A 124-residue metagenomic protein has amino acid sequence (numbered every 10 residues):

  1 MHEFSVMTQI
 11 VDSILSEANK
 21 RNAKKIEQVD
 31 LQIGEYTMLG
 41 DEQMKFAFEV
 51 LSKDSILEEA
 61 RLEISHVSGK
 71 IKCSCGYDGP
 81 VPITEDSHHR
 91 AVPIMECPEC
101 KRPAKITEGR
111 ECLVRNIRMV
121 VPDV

Functional and structural regions predicted by a protein language model:
M1-D30, E35-V124: N-terminal, polar/charged subdomain of small-to-medium soluble alpha/beta proteins
